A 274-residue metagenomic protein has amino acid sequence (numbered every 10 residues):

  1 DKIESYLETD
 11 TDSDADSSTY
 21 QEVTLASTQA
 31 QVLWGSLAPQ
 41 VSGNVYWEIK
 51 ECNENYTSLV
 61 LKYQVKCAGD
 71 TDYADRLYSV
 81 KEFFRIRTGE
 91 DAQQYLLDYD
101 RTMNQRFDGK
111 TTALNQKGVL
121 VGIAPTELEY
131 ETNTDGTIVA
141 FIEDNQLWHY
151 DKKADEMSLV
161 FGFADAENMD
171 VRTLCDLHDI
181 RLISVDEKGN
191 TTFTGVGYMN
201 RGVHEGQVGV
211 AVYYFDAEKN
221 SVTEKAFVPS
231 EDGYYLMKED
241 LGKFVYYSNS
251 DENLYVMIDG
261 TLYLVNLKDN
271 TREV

Functional and structural regions predicted by a protein language model:
D1-L37, Q116-E156, A164-D165, L174-H178 (+3 more regions): Core segments of small alpha/beta cavity-forming domains
A26-A74, H178-E187, T191: Surface-exposed, charged secondary-structure patches
L61-K66, D98-M103, V196-G197: Secondary-structure transition/turn motif
D72-L128, S158, A217-G233: Short beta-strand edge/turn micro-motifs at domain boundaries
G89-A92, D151-K153, K268: Short acidic-glycine loop/turn motifs at beta-strand connectors
V160-M169, F227-G233, L267-V274: Sequence/structural signature of beta-propeller blade repeats across diverse families
